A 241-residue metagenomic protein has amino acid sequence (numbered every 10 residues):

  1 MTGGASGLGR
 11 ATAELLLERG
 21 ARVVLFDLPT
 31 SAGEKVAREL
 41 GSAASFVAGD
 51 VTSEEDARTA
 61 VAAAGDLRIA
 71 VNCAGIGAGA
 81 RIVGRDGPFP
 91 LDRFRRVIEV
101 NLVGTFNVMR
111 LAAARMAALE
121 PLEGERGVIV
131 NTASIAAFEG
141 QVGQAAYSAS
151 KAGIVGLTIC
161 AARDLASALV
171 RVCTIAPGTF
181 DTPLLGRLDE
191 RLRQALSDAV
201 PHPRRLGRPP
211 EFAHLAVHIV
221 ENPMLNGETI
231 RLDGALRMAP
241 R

Functional and structural regions predicted by a protein language model:
M1-V23: Canonical Rossmann dinucleotide-binding motif of NAD(H)/NADP(H)-dependent dehydrogenases/reductases, specifically
I76, G87-N107, V130, I154: Catalytic Tyr-X3-Lys loop
G77-R95, A114, A118-E123, G143-A146 (+1 more regions): Conserved mid-core segment of classical short-chain dehydrogenase/reductases
E99, R191-E211: Catalytic Tyr-x(3-8)-Lys segment
M109, S150, T158: Active-site helix of classical SDR
A114, A162-D164: Alpha-helical segment proximal to the catalytic Tyr-Lys
S134: Residue(s) in the substrate-gating loop at a strand-loop-helix junction that position the organic substrate next
R208-L232, R237: C-terminal substrate-recognition "lid" of short-chain dehydrogenase/reductases
